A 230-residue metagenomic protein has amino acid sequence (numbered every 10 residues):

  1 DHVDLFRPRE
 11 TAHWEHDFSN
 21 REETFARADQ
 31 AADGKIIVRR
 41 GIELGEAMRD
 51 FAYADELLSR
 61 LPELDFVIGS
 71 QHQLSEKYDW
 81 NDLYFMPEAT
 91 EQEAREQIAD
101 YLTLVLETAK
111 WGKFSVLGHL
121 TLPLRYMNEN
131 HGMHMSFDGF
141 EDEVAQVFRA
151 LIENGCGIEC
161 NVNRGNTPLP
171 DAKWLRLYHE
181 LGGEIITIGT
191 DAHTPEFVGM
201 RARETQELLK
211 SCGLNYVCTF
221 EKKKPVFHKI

Functional and structural regions predicted by a protein language model:
D1-A99, T103, T194-F197: A metal-dependent hydrolase metal-coordination microenvironment
L5-F6, F66-L151, G157-I158, N163-P168: Divalent metal-binding pocket/active-site signature
E15-S19, D50-D65, L122-E141, T167-I185: Short, electropositive alpha-helical surface patch
E22-K35, D55-D65, E107-K113, Q146-E153 (+2 more regions): Acidic (Asp/Glu)-rich catalytic clusters
V38-I42, V67-G69, V116-G118, I158-C160 (+2 more regions): Hydrophobic faces of well-ordered beta-strands that scaffold small-molecule active sites in alpha/beta enzyme cores
E43, L122, K222-K224: Residues that form or immediately flank small-molecule/cofactor binding pockets and catalytic motifs
G132-I230: Charged catalytic cores and adjacent phosphate/nucleic-acid-binding surfaces used for phosphate/nucleic-acid chemistry
